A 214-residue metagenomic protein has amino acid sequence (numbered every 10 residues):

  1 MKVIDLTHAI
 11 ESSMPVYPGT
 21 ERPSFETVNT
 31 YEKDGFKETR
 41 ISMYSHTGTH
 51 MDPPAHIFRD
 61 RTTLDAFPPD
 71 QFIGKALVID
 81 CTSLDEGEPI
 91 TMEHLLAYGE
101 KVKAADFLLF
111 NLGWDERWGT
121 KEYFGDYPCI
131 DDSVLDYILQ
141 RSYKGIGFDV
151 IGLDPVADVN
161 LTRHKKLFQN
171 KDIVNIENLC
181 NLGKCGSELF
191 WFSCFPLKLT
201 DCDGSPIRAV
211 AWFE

Functional and structural regions predicted by a protein language model:
M1-E214: Active-/binding-site microenvironments in catalytic and ligand-binding cores
